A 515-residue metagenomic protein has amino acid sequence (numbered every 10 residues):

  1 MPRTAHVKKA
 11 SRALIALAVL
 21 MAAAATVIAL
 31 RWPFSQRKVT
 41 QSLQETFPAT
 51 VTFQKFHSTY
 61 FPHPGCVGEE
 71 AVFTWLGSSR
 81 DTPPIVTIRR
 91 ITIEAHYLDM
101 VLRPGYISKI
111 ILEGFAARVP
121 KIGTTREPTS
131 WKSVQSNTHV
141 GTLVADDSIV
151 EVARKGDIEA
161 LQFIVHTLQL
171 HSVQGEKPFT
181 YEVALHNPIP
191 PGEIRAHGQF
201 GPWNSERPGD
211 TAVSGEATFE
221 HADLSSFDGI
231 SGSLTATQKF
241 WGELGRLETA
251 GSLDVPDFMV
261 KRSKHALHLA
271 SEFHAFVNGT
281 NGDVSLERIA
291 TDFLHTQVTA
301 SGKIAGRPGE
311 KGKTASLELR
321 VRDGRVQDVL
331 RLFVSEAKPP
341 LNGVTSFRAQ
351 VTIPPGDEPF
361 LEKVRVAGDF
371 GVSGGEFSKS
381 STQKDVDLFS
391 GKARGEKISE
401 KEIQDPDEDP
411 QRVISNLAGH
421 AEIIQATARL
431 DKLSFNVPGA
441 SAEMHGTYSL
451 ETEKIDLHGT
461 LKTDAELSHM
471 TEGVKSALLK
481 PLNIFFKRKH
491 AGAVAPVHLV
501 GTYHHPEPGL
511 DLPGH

Functional and structural regions predicted by a protein language model:
R3-L20: N-terminal Sec-pathway targeting helices
M21-A24, N281-S285, A426-R429: Short, surface-exposed connector motifs at secondary-structure boundaries
A24-K121: Terminal hydrophobic membrane-targeting helix
S42, T59, M100-S108, L112-I122 (+9 more regions): Membrane-proximal interfacial segments on either side of biological membranes
A49, F56-H57, P64, E69 (+7 more regions): Residue-level detector of beta-strand structural context in well-folded domains
E70-W75, Y181-P188, E287-F293, D431-V437: Short beta-strand segments that buttress and anchor functional surface loops
I414-A418: Generic long, charged, amphipathic alpha-helical segments
A421-H445, L450-E451: Extended serine/threonine-enriched, polar tracts that run as long, contiguous segments within proteins
